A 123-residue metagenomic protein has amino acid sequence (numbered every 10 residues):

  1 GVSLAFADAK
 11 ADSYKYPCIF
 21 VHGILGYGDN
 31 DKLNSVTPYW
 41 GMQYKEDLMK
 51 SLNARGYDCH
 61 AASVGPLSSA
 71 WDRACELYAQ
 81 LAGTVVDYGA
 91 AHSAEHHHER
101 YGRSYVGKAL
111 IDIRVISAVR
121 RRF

Functional and structural regions predicted by a protein language model:
S3-V119: N-terminal non-catalytic accessory region
F123: Polar interaction faces of repeat-based domains
